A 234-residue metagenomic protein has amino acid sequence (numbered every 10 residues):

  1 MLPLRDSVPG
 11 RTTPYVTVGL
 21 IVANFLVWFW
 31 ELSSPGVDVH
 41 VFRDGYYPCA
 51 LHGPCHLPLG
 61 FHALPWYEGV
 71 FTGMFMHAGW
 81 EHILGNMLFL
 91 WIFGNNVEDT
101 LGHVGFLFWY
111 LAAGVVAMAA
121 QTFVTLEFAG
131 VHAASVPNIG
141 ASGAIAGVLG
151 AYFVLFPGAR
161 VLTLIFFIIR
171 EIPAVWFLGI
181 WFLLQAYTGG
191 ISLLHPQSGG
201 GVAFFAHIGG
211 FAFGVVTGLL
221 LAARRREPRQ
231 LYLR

Functional and structural regions predicted by a protein language model:
M1-R234: A detector for small-residue-rich transmembrane helices and their helix-helix packing motifs
